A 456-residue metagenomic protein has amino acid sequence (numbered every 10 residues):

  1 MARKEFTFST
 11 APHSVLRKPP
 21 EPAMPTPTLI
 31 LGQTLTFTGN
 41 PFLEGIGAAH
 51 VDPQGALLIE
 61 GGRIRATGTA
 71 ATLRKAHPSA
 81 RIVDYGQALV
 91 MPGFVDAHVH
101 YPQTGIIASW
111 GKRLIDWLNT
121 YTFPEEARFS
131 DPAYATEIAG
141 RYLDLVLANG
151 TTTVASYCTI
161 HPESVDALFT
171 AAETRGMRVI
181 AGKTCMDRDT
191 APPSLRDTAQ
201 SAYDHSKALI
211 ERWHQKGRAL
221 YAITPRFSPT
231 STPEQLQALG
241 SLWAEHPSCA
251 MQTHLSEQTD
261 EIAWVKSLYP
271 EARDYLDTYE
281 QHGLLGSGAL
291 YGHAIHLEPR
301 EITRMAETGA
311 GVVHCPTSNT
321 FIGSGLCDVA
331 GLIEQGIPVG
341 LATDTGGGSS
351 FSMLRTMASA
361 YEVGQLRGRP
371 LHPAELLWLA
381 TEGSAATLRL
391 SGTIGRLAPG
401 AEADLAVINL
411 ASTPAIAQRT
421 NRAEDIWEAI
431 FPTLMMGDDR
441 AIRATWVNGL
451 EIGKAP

Functional and structural regions predicted by a protein language model:
F6-A76: N-terminal metal-binding scaffold of metallo-dependent hydrolase/deaminase domains
M24-G32, K75-D116, G140, L147-A148: Replace "His-x-His-based motif
E44-G45, E402-P456: C-terminal cap of metal-dependent C-N hydrolases
G105-A135, K183-Q200, Q258-G288, T308-G311 (+2 more regions): Active-site gating loops and adjacent loop-to-helix segments of metal-dependent hydrolytic enzymes
A108-M177, A202-K216: Alpha-helical scaffold segments that flank or form the walls of functional sites
T152-T153, C249, P338: Short acidic/polar active-site loop segments enriched in Thr and Asp
E163-A294: Metal-coordinating catalytic core of metallo-dependent amide/deamination hydrolases
Q281-G288, V329-A417: His/Asp/Glu-enriched, well-ordered alpha-helical/loop segment that forms or immediately abuts the divalent-metal
